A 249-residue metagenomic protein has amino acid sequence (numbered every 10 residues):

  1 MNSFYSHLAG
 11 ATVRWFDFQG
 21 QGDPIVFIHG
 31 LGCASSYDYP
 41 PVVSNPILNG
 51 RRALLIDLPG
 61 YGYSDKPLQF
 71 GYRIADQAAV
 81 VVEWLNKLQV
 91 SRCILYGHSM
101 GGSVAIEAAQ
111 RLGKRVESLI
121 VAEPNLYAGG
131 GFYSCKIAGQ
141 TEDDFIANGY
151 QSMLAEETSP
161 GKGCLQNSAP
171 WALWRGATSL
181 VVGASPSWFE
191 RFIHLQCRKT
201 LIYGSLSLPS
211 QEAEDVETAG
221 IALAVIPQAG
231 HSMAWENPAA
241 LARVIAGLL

Functional and structural regions predicted by a protein language model:
A9-Y63: Conserved HGGG/HGGXW glycine-rich cap/lid loop of the alpha/beta-hydrolase fold
H29, C93, G97-G102: Conserved alpha/beta-hydrolase "nucleophile elbow" surrounding the catalytic nucleophile
G32, Y37-Y39, S64-F70, G130-Y133 (+1 more regions): Conserved catalytic-core motifs of eukaryotic protein kinase domains, centered on the activation segment
L54-Y96, R243: Active-site loop/oxyanion-hole signature of alpha/beta-hydrolase fold enzymes
S103-R111, R115-N148: Flexible "cap/lid" loop of the alpha/beta hydrolase fold
G130-C197: Conserved alpha/beta-hydrolase catalytic His-Asp/Glu region
P170-A229, A234: Conserved serine/cysteine hydrolase catalytic core
W235-G247: Post-His helix in hydrolase/transferase enzymes
